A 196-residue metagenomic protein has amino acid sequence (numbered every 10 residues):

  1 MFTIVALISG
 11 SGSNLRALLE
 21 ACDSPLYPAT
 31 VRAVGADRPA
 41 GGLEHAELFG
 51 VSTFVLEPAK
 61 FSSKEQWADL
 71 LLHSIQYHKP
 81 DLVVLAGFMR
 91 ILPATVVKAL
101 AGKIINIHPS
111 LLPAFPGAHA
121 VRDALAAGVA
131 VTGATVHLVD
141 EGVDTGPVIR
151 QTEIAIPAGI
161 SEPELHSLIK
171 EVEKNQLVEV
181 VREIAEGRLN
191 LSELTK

Functional and structural regions predicted by a protein language model:
M1-G41: N-terminal Rossmann-like dinucleotide-binding module
A21, A86-T195: Donor/substrate-binding cores of folate-linked one-carbon enzymes
R32, D81, G102: Conserved acidic residues
A36, K60, K64, H78-A94: N-terminal glycine-rich "phosphate-gripper" loop used for MgATP/nucleotide binding and carboxylate activation
F49-G50, L100: Short, structured coil segments at secondary-structure junctions
F54-A59, I107: Short beta->alpha connector loops at strand-helix junctions that form conserved, small/polar/Pro-enriched
D69-H78: Short, well-structured alpha-helical segments in soluble
